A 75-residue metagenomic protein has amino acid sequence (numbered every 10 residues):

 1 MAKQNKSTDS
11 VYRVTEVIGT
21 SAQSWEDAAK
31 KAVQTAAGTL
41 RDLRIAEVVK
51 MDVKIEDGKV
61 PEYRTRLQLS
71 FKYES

Functional and structural regions predicted by a protein language model:
A2-K30, Q34-S75: N-terminal, polar/charged subdomain of small-to-medium soluble alpha/beta proteins
